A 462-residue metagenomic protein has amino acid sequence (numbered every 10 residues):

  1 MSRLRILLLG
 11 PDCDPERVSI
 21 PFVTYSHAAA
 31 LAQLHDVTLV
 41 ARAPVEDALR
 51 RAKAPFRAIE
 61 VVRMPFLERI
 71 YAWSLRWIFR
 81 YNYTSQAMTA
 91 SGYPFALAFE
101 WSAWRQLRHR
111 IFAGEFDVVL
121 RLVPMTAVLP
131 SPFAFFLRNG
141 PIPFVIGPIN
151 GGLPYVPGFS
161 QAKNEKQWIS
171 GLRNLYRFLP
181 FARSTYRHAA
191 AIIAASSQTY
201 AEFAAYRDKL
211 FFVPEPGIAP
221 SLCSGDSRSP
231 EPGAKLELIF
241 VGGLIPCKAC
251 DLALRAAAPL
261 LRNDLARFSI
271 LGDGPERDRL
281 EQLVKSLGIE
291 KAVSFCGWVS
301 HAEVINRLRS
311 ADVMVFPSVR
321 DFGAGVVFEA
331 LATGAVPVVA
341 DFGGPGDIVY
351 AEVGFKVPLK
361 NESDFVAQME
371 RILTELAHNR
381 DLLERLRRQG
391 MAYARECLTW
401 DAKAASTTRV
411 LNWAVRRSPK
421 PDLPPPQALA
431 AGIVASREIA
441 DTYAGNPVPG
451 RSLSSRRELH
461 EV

Functional and structural regions predicted by a protein language model:
P11, R69-S91, G140-P180: Acceptor-binding helix/loop patch of EC 2.4 sugar-transfer enzymes, predominantly nucleotide-sugar-dependent
F22, L236, F240-P259, P275-E281: A conserved mid-protein helix/loop that constitutes part of the nucleotide-sugar donor-binding site
E60-V62, F144, L172-D226, G233: Donor nucleotide-sugar binding/catalytic pocket of nucleotide-sugar-dependent glycosyltransferases
Y186, W298-V299, N306-A311: Short alpha-helical donor nucleotide-sugar binding micro-motif in glycosyltransferases
R279-V299: Nucleotide-activated donor-binding/catalytic signature segment of Leloir-type glycosyltransferases, i.e., the conserved
V319: Aromatic "clamp/platform" in nucleotide-sugar-dependent glycosyltransferases that forms part of the donor/acceptor
V336-A340: Short hydrophobic beta-strand element within catalytic cores of glycosyltransferases and related nucleotide-activated
G346-T374: Change "using UDP/GDP/dTDP sugars" to "using nucleotide sugars
